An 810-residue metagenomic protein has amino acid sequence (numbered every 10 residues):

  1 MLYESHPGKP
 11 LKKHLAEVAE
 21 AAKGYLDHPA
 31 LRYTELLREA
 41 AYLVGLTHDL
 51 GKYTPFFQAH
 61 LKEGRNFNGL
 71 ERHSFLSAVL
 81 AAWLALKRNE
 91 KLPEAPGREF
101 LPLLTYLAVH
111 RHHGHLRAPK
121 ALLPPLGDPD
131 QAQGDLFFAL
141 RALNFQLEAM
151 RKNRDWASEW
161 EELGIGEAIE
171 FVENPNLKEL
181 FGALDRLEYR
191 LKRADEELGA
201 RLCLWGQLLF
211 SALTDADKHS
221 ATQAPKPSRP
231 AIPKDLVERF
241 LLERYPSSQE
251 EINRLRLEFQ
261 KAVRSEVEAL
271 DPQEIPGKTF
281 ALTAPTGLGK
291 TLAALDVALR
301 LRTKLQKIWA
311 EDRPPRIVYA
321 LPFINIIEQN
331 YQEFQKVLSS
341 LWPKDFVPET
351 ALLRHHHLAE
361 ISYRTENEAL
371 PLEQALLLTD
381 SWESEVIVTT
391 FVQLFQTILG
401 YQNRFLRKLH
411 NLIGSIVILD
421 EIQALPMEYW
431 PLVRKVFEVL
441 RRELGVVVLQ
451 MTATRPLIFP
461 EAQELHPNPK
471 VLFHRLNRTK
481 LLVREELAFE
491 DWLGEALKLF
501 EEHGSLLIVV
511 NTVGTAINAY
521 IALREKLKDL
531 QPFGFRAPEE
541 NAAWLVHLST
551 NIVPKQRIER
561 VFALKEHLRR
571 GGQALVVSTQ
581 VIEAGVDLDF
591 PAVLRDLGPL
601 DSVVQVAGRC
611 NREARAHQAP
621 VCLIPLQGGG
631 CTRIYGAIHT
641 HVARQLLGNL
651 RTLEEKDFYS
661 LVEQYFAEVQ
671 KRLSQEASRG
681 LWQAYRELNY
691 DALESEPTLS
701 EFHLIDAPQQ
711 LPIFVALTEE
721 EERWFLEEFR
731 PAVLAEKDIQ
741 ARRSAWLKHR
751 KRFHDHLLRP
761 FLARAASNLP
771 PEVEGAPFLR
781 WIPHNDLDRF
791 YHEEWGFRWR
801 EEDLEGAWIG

Functional and structural regions predicted by a protein language model:
L2-P7, L11-R239: Accessory nucleic-acid engagement/destabilization modules that flank
I275-L301: Walker A/P-loop
R313-S339, H356-A359, V513: Conserved Walker A/P-loop ATP-binding site and its immediately adjacent core in helicase/helicase-like ATPase domains
L341-L399: Inter-Walker segment of RecA-like/P-loop motor cores
L353-T365, N511-G514, W544-V561, T579-E583: Conserved helicase motor
V392, F405-L440: SF2 helicase catalytic motif II
R441, E490, G494-H503, G514 (+3 more regions): C-terminal helicase lobe and adjacent C-terminal extensions/tails of nucleic-acid helicase motors
V447, M451-E501: Interdomain hinge/linker at the junction between the two RecA-like core domains of SF2 helicases
